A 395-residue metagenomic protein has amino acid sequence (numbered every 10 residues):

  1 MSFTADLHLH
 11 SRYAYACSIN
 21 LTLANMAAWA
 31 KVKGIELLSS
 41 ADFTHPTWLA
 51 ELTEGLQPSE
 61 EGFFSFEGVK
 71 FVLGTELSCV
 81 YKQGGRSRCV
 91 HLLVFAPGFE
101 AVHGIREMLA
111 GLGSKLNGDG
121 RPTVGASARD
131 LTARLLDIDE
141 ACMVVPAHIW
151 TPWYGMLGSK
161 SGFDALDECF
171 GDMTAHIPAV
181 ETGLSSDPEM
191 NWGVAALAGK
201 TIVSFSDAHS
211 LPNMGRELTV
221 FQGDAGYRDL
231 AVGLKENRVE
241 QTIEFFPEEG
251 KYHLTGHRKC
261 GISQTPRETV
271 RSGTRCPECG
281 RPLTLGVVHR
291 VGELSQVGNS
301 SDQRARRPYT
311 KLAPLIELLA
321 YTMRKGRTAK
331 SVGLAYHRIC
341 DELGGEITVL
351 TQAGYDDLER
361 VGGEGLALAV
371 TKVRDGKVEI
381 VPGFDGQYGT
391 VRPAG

Functional and structural regions predicted by a protein language model:
M1-S87, K377-E379, T390-A394: An N-terminally biased module of ancient metal coordination in phosphate/nucleic-acid-related enzymes
S2, A50-P178: Extended substrate/RNA-proximal surfaces in nucleic-acid metabolism proteins
A5-L7, L38-F43, V72-T75, V144-A147 (+2 more regions): Active-site neighborhood of phospho(di)ester-bond hydrolases with catalytic His/Asp-centered motifs
R12-A14, S40-L49, V80, A101 (+3 more regions): Active-site environment of divalent metal-dependent phosphoester hydrolases
Y15-S18, L49-T53, Y154-S161, W192 (+1 more regions): Histidine/acidic-residue-rich catalytic or RNA/ligand-binding cores of hydrolases and nuclease-related proteins
D164, E168-G171, V180-L254, R258-I262: Functional cores that coordinate and move charged inorganic groups
Q241-T310: Cys/His-rich short segments
L319, R324-G395: Low-complexity, acidic/Ser/Thr- and charged residue-rich accessory regions of DNA metabolism proteins
